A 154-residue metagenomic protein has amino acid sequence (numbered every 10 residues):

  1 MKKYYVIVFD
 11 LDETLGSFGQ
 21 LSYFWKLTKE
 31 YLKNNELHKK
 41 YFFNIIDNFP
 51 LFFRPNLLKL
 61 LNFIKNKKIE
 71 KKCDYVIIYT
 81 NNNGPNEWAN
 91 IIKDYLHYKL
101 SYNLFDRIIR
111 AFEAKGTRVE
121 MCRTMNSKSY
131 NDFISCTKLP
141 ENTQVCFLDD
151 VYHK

Functional and structural regions predicted by a protein language model:
K2-G116: Alpha-helical substrate-recognition element adjacent to the catalytic core
P85-K154: C-terminal cap/substrate-recognition subdomain and adjoining C-terminal extension of metal-dependent phosphatase-like
